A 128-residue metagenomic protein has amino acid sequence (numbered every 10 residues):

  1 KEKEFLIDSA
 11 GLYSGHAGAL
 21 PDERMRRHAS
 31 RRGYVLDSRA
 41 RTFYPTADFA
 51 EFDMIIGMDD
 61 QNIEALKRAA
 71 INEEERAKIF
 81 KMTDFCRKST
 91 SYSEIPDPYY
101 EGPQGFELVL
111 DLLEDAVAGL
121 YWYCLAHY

Functional and structural regions predicted by a protein language model:
K1-F52, W122-Y128: Conserved active-site segments centered on acidic
K3, I7, R27-Y34, Y44 (+5 more regions): A generic structural signal for ordered alpha-helices
M54, D60-Y128: Phosphate-binding/catalytic loops
